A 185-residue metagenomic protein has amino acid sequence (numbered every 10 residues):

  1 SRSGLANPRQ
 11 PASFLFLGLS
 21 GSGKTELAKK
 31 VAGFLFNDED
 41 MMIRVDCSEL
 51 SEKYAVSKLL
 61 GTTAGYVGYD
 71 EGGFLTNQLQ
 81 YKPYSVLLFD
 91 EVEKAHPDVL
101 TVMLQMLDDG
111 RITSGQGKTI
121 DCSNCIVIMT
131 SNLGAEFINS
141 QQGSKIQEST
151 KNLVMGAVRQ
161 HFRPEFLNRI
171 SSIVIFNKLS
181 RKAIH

Functional and structural regions predicted by a protein language model:
S1-H185: AAA+ P-loop NTPase nucleotide-binding core of proteostasis motors
